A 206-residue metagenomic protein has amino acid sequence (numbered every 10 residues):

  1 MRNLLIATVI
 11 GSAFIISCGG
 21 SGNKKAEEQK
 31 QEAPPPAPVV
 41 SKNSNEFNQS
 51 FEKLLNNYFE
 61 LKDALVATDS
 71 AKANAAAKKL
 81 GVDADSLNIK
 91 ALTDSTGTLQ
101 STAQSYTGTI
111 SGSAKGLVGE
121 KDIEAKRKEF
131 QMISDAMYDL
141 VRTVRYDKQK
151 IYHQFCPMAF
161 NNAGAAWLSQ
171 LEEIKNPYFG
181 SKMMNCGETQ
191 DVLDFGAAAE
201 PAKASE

Functional and structural regions predicted by a protein language model:
M1-I16: Sec-dependent bacterial lipoprotein signal peptides
C18-G22: Bacterial signal peptide processing site
E27-S50: Post-signal peptide N-terminal segment of mature Sec-exported envelope proteins
E46-A202: Mature extracytoplasmic or organellar-lumen-exposed domains after removal of signal/transit peptides
A204-E206: Short, solvent-exposed mixed-charge patches
